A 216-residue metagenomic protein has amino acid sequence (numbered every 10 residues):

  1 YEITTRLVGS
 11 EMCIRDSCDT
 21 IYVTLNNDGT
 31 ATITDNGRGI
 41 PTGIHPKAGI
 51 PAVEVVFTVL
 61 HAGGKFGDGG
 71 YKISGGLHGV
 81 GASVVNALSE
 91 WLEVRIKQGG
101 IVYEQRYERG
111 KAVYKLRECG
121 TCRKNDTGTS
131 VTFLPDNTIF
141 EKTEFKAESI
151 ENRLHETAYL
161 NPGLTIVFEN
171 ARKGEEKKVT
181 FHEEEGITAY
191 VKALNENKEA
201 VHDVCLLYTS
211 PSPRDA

Functional and structural regions predicted by a protein language model:
Y1-G9, I14, Y208-A216: Single conserved hydrophobic/aromatic residue that forms the stacking wall/gate of nucleotide- or nucleobase-binding
E11, L154-A158, L194, Y208: Hydrophobic, Leu/Ile/Phe/Ala-enriched alpha-helical segments that form helix-helix packing faces
C13, C18, C119-C122, V204-Y208: Generic recognition of cysteine residues
D19-V23: A conserved short beta-strand within the histidine kinase catalytic ATPase domain
N27-A52, G63-E184, Y190: GHKL-type ATPase core
V56: Short basic (Lys/Arg) and small-residue
V59-L60: Mobile ATP-lid/nucleotide-binding loop of the nucleotide-binding subdomain
A189, A193-S210: Noncatalytic partner-interaction/assembly domains of nucleic-acid and motor enzyme complexes, especially the accessory
